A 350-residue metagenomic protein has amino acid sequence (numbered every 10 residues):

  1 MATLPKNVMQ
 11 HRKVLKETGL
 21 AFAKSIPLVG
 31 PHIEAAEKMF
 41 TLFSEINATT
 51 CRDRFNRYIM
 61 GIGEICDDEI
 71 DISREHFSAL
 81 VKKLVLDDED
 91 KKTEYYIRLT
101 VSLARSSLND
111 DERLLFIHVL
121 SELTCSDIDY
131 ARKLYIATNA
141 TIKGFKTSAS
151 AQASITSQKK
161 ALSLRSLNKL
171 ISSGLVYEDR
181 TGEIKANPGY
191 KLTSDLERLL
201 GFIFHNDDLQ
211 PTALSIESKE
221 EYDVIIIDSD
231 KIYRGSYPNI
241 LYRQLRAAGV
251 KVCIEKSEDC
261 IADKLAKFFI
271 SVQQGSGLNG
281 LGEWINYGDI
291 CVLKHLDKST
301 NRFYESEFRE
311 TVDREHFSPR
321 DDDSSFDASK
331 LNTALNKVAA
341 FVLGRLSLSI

Functional and structural regions predicted by a protein language model:
M1-F55: Membrane-inserting effector segments that mediate pore formation, membrane fusion, or transient membrane insertion
K38-D87: Amphipathic, membrane-active segments
L86-D111, I117-S121, C125, A161-S215: Accessory beta->alpha helical hairpin/"wing" motif in late/C-terminal subdomains of nucleic-acid enzymes
R105-I155: Short amphipathic alpha-helical interface segments
P238-L265: A short, well-structured beta->alpha microelement
I261-L281: A short, hydrophobic beta-strand-centered structural micro-motif
S276-S324: Amphipathic beta-strand/beta-sheet edge segments enriched in Tyr/Trp
Y304-I350: C-terminal/domain-edge helix-coil "capping" segments
